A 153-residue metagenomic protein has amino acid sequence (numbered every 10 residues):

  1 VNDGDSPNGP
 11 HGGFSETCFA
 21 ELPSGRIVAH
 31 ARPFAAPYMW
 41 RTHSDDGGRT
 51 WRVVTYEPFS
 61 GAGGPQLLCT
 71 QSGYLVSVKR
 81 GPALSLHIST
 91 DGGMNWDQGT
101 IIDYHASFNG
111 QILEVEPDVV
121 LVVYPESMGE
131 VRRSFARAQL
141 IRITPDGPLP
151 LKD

Functional and structural regions predicted by a protein language model:
V1-D153: Asp-box/BNR beta-propeller blade signature and adjacent active/binding-site loops in extracellular glycan-interacting
